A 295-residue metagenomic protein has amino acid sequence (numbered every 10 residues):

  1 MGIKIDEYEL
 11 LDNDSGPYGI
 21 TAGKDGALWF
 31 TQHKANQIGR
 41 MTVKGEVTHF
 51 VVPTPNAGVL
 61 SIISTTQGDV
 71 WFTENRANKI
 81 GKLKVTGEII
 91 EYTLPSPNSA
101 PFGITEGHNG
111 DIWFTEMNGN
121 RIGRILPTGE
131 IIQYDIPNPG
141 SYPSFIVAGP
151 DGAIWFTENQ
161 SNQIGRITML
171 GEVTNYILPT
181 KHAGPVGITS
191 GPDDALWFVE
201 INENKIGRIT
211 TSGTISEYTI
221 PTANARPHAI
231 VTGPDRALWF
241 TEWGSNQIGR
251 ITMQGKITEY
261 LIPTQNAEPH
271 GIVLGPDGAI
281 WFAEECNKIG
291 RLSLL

Functional and structural regions predicted by a protein language model:
E9-K34: Beta-strand-rich domains and repeat architectures in extracellular enzymes and scaffolds, especially beta-propellers
E9-N13, V51-P55, T93-P97, D135-P139 (+3 more regions): Surface loop/turn motifs at the tips and blade-to-blade linkers of beta-strand repeat domains
G16, K34, G58, R76 (+9 more regions): Beta-rich catalytic cores
A22-D25, S64-Q67, E106-N109, A148-D151 (+3 more regions): Residue-level detector of Asp-centered blade-edge/turn motifs that repeat once per structural unit in beta-propeller
L28-K34, V70-R76, I112-N118, I154-Q160 (+3 more regions): Conserved beta-strand positions in repeat-built beta-propeller and related beta-rich domains
N36-G39, N78-G81, N120-R124, N162-G165 (+3 more regions): A short loop-to-beta-strand structural motif that recurs across blades of beta-propeller domains
E268-L295: Blade-level signature of beta-propeller repeat domains, shared across WD40, Kelch, NHL, RCC1 and BNR/Asp-box propellers
